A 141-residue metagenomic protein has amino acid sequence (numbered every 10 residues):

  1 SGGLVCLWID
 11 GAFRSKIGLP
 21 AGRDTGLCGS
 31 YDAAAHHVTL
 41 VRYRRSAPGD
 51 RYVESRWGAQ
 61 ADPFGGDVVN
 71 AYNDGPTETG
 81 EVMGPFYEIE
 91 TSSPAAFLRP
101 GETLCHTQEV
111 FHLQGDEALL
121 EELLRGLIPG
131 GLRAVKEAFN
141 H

Functional and structural regions predicted by a protein language model:
S1-T103, E122-L123: A contiguous, surface-exposed recognition patch within enzymatic or periplasmic domains that forms
E102-G115: Short, hydrophobic/aromatic-enriched beta-strand segments in well-ordered soluble domains
Q114-E117, G131: General structural signal for secondary-structure boundaries
E117-G126: A short acidic/glycine-rich loop-to-helix N-cap element
R125-H141: Short peripheral tails and domain-boundary helices/loops at the edges of structured domains
